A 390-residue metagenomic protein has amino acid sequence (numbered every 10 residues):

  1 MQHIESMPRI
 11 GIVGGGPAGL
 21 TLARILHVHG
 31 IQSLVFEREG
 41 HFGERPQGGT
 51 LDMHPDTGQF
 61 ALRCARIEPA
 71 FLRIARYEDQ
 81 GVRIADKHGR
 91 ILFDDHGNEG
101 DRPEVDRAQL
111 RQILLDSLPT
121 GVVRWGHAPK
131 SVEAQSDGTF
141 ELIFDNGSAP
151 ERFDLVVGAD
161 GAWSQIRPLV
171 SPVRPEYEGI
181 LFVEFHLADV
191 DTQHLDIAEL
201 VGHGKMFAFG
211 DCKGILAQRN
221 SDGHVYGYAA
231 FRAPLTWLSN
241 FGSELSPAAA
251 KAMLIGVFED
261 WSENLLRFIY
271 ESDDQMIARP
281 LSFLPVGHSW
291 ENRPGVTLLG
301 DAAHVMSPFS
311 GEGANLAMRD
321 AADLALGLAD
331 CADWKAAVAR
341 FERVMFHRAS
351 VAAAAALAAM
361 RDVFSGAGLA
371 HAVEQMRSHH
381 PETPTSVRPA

Functional and structural regions predicted by a protein language model:
Q2-I10, I25-H27, D52-V190, T236-S239 (+2 more regions): Conserved N-terminal helical subregion
I12-Q32, F36-E39, V157-G158, V183 (+3 more regions): Conserved mid-domain beta->alpha element of the FAD-binding
P46, P168-L169, F309: Conserved catalytic-core motifs of eukaryotic protein kinase domains, centered on the activation segment
A134-D137, Q218-D222: Short beta-strand micro-motifs enriched in acidic
W163-S164, F182-E184, K213-L216, A303-H304: Histidine-centered metal-chelating micro-motifs
V190-I197, C331: Short helix-loop capping/hinge motifs at secondary-structure junctions, enriched in acidic/polar residues
E199, H203, G210-K213, N220-V225 (+1 more regions): FAD/FMN-dependent oxidoreductases across multiple families
H380-A390: C-terminal auxiliary extensions adjacent to catalytic cores
